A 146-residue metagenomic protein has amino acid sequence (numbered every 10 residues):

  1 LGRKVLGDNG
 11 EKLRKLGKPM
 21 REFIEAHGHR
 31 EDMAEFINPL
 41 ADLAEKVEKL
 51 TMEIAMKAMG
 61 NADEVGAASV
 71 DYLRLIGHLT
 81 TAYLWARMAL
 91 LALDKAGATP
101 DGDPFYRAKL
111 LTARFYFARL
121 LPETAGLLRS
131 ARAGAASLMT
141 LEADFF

Functional and structural regions predicted by a protein language model:
L1: Catalytic or ion-translocation cores adjacent to nucleophile or general acid/base/metal-coordination motifs in diverse
K4-D8, P19-F146: C-terminal amphipathic alpha-helical interaction region
